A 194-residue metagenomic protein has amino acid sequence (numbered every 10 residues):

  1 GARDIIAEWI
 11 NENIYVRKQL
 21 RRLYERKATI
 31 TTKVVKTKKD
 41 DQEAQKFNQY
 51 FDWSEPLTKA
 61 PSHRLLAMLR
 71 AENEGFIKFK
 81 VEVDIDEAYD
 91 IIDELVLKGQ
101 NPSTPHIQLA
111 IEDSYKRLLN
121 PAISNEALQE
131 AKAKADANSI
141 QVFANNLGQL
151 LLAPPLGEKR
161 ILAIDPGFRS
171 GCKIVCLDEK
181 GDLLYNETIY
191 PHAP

Functional and structural regions predicted by a protein language model:
G1-A163, R169-P194: Duplex nucleic acid-engaging cores and interfaces of nucleic-acid transaction enzymes
